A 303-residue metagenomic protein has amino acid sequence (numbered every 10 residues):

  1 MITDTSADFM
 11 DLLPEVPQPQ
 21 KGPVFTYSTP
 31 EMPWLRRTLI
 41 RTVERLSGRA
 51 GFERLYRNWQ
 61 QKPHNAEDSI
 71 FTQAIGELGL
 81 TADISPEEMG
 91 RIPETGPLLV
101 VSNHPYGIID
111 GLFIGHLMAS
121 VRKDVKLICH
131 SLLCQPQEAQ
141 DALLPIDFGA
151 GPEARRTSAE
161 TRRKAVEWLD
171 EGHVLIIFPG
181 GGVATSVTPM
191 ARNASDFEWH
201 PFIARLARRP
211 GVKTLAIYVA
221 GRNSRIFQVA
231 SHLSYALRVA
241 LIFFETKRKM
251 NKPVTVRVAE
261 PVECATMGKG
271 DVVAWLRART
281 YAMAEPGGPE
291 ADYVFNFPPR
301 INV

Functional and structural regions predicted by a protein language model:
I2-S6, S158-V303: Non-catalytic C-terminal accessory region of glycerolipid acyltransferases and related lyso-lipid remodeling enzymes
I2-V101, G111-F113, S120-D124, K249 (+1 more regions): Membrane-anchoring hydrophobic helices of lipid-metabolizing enzymes
A50-R54, L99-A154: Catalytic core of membrane glycerolipid acyltransferases/transacylases, capturing the structured, soluble-facing
Q73, F113-H116, S120, E167 (+2 more regions): Residue-level signal for well-ordered alpha-helical scaffold segments within enzymatic catalytic domains
I75-L80, H104, G151-R156, R192-A194: Short, flexible loop segments at the rims of nucleotide/cofactor-binding pockets, characterized by
T81-G90, C129-L133, R162-A165: Short, charged beta->alpha transition segments
M89-P93, Q135, T188-P189: A short beta-turn/loop motif at secondary-structure boundaries
L98, K123-K126, A142, A165 (+2 more regions): Generic beta-strand structural signal
